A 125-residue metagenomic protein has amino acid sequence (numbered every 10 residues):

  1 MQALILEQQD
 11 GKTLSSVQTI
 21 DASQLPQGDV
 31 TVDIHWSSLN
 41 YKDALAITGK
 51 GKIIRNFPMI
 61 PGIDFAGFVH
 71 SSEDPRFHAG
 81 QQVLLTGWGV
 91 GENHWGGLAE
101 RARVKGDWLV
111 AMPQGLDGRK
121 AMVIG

Functional and structural regions predicted by a protein language model:
M1-Q2: Extreme N-terminal starter segment of soluble prokaryotic enzymes
I5-Q8, T48: Residue-level signal for short segments within beta-strands and strand-turn junctions of well-structured beta-sheet
E7-G11, S37-L39: Short polar catalytic/cofactor-binding loops
K12-D21, K50: Short glycine/threonine/proline-enriched tight-turn/helix- or strand-capping micro-motif at secondary-structure
T19, E100-D107: A short glycine-rich beta-alpha junction/loop motif
S23-L39, K50-V90, G96, W108 (+1 more regions): Glycine-rich beta-strand-centered segment in the early N-terminal region that forms part of a ligand/cofactor-binding
K42-I47: Cytochrome P450 core scaffold surrounding the K-helix E-X-X-R motif and the conserved "meander" helix-loop region
Q114-G125: A glycine-rich, Thr/Ser-enriched phosphate-binding loop motif common to dinucleotide/cofactor-binding enzymes
